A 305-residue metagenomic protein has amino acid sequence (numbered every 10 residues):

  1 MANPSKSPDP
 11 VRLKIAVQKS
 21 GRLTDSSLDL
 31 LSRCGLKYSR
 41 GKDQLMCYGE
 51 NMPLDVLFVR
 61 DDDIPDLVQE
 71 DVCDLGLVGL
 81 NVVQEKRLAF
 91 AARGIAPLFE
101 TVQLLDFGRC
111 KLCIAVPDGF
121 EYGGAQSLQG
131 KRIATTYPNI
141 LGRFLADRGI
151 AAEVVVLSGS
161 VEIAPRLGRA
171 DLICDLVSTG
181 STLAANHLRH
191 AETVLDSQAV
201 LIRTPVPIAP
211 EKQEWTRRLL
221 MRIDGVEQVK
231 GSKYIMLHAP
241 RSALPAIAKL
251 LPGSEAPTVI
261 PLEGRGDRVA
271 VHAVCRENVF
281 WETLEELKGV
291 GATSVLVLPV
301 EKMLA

Functional and structural regions predicted by a protein language model:
A2-L54, V78-D106, K111, F120-A305: Small-molecule-sensing regulatory modules
P53-L75: Short, structured active-site "lid" loops
D66, K111-A115: Signature of uroporphyrinogen-III synthase
